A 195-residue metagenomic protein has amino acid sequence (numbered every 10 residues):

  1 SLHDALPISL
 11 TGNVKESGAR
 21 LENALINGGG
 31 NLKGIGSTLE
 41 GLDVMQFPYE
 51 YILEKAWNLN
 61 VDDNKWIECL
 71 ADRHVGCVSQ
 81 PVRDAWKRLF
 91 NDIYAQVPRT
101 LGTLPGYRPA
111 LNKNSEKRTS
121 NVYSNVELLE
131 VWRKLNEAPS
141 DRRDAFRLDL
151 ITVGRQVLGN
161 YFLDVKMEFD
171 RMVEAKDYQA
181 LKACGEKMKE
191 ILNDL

Functional and structural regions predicted by a protein language model:
S1, A5-L195: Substrate-binding groove of N-acetylhexosamine-processing glycoside hydrolases
